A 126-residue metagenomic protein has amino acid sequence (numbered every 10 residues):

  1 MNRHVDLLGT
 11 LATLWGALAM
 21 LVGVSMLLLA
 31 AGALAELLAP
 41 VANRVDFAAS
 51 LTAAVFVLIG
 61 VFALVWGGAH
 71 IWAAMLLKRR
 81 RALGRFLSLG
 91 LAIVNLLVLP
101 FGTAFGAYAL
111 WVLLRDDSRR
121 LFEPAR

Functional and structural regions predicted by a protein language model:
M1-R126: Topology signature of small-to-medium multi-pass alpha-helical membrane proteins
